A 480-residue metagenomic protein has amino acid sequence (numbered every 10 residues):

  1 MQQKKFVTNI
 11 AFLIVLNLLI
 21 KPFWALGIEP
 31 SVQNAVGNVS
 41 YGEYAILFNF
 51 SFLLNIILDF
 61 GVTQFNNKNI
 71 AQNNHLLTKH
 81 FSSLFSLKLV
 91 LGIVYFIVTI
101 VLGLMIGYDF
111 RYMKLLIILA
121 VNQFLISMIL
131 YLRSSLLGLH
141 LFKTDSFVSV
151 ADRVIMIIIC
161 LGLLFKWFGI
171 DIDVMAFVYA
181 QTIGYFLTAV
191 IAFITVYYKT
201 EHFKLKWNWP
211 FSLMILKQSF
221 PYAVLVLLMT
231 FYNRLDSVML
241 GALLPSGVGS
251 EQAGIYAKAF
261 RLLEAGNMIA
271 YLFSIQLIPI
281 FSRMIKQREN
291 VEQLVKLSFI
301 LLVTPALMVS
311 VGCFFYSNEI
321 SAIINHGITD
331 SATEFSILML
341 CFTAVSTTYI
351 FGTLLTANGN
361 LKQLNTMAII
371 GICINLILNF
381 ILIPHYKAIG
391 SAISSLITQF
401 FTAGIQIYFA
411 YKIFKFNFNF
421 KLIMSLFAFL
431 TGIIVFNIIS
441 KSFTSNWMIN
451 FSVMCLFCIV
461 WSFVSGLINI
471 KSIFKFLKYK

Functional and structural regions predicted by a protein language model:
M1-V7, I170-V178, V190-N233, Q276 (+3 more regions): Interhelical loop/hinge segments that connect adjacent transmembrane helices in multipass membrane
K5-T63, F96-I100, N122-Q123, I157 (+3 more regions): Signature of the first transmembrane helix
A25, E29-P30, L58-H75, G138 (+2 more regions): Helix-loop junctions and terminal segments of transmembrane helices in multi-pass membrane transport/translocation
A25-S40, W167, L227-A265, R283 (+1 more regions): Helix-terminus/linker motif at the lipid-water interface of multi-pass membrane proteins
N38, G103-L119, S250, C313-T343 (+1 more regions): Interfacial segments at transmembrane-helix termini and the short loops linking adjacent helices
N69, L125-S149, M339-I370, K412: Membrane-interface junctions at transmembrane-helix termini in multi-pass inner-membrane proteins
M113, I117, F147-L163, F168-K199 (+5 more regions): Hydrophobic alpha-helical transmembrane segments
N437-K480: Membrane-proximal transmembrane or re-entrant/amphipathic helices at the cytosolic face
